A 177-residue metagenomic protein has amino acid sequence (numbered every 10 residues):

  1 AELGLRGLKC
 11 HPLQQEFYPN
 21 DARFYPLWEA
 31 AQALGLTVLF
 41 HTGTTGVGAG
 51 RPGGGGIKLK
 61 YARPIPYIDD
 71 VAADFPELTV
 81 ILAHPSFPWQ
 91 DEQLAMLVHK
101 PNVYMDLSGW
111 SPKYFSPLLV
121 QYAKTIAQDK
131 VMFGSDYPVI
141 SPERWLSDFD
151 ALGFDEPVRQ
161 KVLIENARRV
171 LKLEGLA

Functional and structural regions predicted by a protein language model:
L5-G7, N20-M132: Catalytic pocket-lining loop regions of alpha/beta-barrel enzymes, especially the amidohydrolase/enolase/GH5 lineages
P12-D21: Active-site glycine- and acidic-residue-rich loops that bind and position anionic ligands or nucleotide-like cofactors
Q14, T45-G46, L163: Conserved beta-strand edge residues that scaffold enzyme active sites
A127-M132, I140-A177: Mid-to-C-terminal alpha-helical segments outside catalytic/metal-binding sites
